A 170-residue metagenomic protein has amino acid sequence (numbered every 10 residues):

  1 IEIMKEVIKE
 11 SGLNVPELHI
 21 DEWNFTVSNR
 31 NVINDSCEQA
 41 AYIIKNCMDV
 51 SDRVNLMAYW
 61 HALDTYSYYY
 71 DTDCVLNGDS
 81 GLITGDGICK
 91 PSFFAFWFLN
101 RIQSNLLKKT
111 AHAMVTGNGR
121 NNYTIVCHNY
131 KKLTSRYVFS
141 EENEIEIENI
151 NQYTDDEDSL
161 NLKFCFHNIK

Functional and structural regions predicted by a protein language model:
I1-D71, V75-G78, L82-Q103, D158 (+1 more regions): Catalytic-core region of carbohydrate-active enzymes that cleave or remodel glycosidic bonds
T110-K170: Carbohydrate-binding surface patches
